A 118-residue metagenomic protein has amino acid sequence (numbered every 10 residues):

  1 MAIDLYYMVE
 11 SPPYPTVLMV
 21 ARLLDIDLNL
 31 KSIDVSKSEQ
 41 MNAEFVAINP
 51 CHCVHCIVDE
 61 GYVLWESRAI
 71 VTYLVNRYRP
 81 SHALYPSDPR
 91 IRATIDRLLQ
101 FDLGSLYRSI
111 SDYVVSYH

Functional and structural regions predicted by a protein language model:
M1-H118: GST-like domain detector, emphasizing the conserved glutathione-binding G-site in the N-terminal thioredoxin-like
